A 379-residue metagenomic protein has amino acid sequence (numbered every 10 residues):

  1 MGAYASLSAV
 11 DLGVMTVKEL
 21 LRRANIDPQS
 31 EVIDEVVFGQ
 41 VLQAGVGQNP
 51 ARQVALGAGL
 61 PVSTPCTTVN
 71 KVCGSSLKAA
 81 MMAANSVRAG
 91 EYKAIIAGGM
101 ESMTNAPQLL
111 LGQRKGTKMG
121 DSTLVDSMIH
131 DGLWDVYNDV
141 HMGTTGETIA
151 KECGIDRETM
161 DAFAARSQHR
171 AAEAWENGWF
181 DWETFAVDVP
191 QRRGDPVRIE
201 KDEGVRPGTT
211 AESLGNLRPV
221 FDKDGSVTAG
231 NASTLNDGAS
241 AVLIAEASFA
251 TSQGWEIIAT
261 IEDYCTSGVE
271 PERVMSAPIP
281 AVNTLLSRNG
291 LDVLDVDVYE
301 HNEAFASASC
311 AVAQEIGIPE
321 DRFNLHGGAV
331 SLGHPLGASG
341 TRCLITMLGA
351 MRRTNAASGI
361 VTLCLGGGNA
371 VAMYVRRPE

Functional and structural regions predicted by a protein language model:
M1-L7, L124, K151, T210-S276 (+6 more regions): Condensing-enzyme catalytic core mediating Claisen C-C bond formation in acyl metabolism
A5-G74, K78-I95, M100-K118, S127 (+3 more regions): Conserved beta-ketoacyl condensing-enzyme motif
A5-M15, R23-I26, T159-S252, E315 (+1 more regions): N-terminal extracellular/periplasmic Venus flytrap/periplasmic-binding protein-like
L7-S8, Q40-I95, Y137-H141, G208-T234 (+2 more regions): Conserved catalytic cysteine-centered active-site region of acyl-thioester-dependent Claisen-condensing enzymes
V10-N25, P50-A51, A79, M142-I149 (+5 more regions): Short, well-ordered amphipathic alpha-helical segments that serve as non-catalytic structural scaffolds within diverse
V69-E101, T144, A150-W179, A241-S248 (+3 more regions): Active-site-proximal alpha-helical scaffold in enzymes
A106-G143, R206-T228, S233, E379: Glycine-/small-residue-rich "gating" segment that lines the acyl/pantetheine channel and substrate pocket
T145-E147, E183-F185, Q191, E262-S331: Active-site pocket-lining segment
